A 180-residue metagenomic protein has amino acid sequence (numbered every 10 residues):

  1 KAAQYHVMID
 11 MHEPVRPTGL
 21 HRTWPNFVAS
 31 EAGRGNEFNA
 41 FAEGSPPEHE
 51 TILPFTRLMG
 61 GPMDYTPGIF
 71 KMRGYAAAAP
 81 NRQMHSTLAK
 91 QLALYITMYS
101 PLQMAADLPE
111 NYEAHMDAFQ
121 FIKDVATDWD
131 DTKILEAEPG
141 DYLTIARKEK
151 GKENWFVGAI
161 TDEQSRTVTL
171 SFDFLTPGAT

Functional and structural regions predicted by a protein language model:
K1-T87: Aromatic- and carboxylate-enriched substrate-binding clefts and catalytic-loop regions of carbohydrate-active enzymes
A3-V7, L102-Q103, T127, D162: Generic secondary-structure signature for well-ordered alpha-helical cores
Q4, M98-Y99, K150-E153: Short, well-ordered loop/turn elements at secondary-structure boundaries
I9, T97, V157: Conserved, mostly hydrophobic/aromatic
R16-H21, M72-G74, M104-A106, E113-M116 (+1 more regions): Flexible loop/turn segments at secondary-structure boundaries
P80-N81, D130, D141-I145: Glycine-rich, charged/polar anion/phosphate-binding loops that engage phosphate groups from diverse ligands
A89-E138: Catalytic cores of secreted or luminal carbohydrate-active enzymes
P139-A179: Carbohydrate-binding surface patches
